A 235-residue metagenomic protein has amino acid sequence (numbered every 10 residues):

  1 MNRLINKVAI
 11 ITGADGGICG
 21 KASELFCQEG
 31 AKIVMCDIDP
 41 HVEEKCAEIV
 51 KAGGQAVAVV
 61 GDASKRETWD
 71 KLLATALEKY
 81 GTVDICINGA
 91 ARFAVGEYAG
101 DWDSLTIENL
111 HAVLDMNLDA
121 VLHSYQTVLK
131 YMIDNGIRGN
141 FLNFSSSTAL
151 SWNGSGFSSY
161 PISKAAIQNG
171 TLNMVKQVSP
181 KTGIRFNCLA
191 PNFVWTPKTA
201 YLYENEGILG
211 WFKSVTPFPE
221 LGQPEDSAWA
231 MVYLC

Functional and structural regions predicted by a protein language model:
K7, G54-Q55, T82-V83, E97 (+2 more regions): Active-site loop of short-chain dehydrogenase/reductase
D15-G16: Conserved glycine-rich cofactor-binding loop
F26, T82-D84, Q168, V178-W195: Conserved Rossmann-fold SDR core element
E29-E44: Conserved glycine-rich Rossmann-like NAD(P)H-binding loop of the short-chain dehydrogenase/reductase
R92-F93, I133, L142-A166, T171-P180 (+1 more regions): Catalytic loop of short-chain dehydrogenase/reductase
E97-L114, F212: Substrate-binding pocket helix/loop in short-chain dehydrogenase/reductase
C188, G210-C235: C-terminal helical subdomain
